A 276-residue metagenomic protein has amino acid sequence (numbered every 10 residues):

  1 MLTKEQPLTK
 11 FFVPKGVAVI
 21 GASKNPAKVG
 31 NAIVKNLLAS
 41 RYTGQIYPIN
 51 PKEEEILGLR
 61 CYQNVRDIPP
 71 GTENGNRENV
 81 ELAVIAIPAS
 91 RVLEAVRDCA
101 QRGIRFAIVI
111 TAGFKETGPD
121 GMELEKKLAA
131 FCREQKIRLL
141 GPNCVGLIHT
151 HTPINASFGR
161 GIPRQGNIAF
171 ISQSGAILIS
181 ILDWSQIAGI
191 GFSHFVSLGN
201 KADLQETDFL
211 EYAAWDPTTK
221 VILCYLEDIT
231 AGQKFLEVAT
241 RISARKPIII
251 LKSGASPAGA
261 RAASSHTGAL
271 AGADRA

Functional and structural regions predicted by a protein language model:
M1-A276: Catalytic-core regions of core metabolic enzymes, especially those transforming organic acids/acyl-group intermediates
